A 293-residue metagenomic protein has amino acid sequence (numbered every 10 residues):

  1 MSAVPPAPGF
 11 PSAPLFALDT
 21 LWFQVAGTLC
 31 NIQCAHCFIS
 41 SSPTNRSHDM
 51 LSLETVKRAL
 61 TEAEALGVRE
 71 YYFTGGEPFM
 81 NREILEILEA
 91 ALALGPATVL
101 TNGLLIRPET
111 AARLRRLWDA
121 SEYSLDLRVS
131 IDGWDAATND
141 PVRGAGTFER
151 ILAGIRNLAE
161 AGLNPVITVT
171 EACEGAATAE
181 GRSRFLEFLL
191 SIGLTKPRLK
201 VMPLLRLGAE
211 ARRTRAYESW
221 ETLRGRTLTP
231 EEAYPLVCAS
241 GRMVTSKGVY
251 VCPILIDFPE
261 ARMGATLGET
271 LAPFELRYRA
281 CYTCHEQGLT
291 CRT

Functional and structural regions predicted by a protein language model:
S2-G75, F79-P96, I106-E109: Conserved alpha-helical substructure of the radical SAM core
A13-L15, D119, A233: Short secondary-structure boundary/capping segments
T28, D132-W134, A172-E174, R206 (+2 more regions): Short, solvent-exposed loop/turn segments at secondary-structure junctions
I32, A136-A137, Y250: Glycine-centered loop/turn positions within well-structured domains that cap or flank conserved ligand/cofactor-binding
T44-R58, E77-A120, L127-T138, G146-A153 (+1 more regions): Canonical radical SAM enzyme core domain
L66-Y71, L94, T98, S121-I131 (+1 more regions): Conserved C-terminal portion of the radical SAM core fold that forms the substrate/S-adenosylmethionine-binding
P141: Active-site-adjacent substrate-recognition loops and nearby beta-strands within hydrolase catalytic domains
L207-T293: Accessory C-terminal segments flanking Radical SAM cores
